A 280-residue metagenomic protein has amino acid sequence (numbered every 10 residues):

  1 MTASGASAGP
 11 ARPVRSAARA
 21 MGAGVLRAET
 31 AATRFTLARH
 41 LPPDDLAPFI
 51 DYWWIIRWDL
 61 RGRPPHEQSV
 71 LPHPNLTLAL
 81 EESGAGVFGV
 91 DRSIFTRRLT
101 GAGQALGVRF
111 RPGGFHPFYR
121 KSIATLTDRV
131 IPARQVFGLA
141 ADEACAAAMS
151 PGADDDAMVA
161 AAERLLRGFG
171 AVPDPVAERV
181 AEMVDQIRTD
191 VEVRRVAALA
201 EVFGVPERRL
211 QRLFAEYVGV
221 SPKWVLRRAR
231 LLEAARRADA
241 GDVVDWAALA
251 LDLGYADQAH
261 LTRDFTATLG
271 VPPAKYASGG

Functional and structural regions predicted by a protein language model:
M1-E207, Y217-P222, R236-G241, D245-A256 (+1 more regions): Alpha-helical bundle regulatory/interaction domains
R209-V218, L226-A229: Catalytic DNA-binding helix-loop module of base-excision-repair DNA glycosylases/AP lyases
F214, L226, F265-T266, A277: DNA major-groove recognition helix of helix-turn-helix
K223-R228, A234: Amphipathic alpha-helical "recognition" segments
E233, H260-L261, A267: Hydrophobic side chains within alpha-helical segments
